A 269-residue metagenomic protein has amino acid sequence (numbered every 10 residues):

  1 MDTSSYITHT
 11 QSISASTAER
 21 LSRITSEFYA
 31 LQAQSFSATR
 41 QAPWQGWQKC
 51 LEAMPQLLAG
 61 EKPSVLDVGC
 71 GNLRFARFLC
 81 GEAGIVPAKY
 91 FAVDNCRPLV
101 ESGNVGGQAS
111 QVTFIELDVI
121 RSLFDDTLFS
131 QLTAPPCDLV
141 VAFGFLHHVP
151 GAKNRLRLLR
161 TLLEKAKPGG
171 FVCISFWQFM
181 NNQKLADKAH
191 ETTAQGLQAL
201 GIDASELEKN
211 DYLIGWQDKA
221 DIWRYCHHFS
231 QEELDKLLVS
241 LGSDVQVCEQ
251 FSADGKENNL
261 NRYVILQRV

Functional and structural regions predicted by a protein language model:
D2-P63, G71-S130, K153, F171-V269: Class I (Rossmann-like) S-adenosyl-L-methionine-dependent methyltransferase catalytic domain, capturing the SAM-binding
K62, P136-C137: Local beta-strand N-terminus motif with an aromatic residue
D67: Class I SAM-dependent methyltransferase core
Q131-L132, E164: Structural motif
D138, N154: Residue-level recognition of oxygen-bearing side chains
V141: A conserved beta-strand element that flanks and buttresses the S-adenosyl-L-methionine
G144-H148: Short catalytic micro-motifs in class I SAM-dependent methyltransferases
L156-P168: A short glycine-rich, Lys/Arg-flanked "PGG" loop and its adjoining helix->strand segment in the class I
